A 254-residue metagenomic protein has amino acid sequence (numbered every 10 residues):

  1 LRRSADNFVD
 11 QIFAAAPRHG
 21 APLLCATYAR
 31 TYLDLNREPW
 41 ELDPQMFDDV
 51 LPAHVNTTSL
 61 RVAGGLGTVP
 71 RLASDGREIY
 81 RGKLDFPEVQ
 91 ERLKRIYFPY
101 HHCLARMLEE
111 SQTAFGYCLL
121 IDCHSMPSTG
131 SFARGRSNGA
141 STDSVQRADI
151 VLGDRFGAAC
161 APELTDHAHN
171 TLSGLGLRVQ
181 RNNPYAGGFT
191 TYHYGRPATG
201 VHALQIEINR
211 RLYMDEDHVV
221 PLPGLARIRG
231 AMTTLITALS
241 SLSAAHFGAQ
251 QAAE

Functional and structural regions predicted by a protein language model:
L1-L120, S125-H202, I208-L212, H218-E254: N-terminal catalytic or cofactor-binding beta/alpha core of small enzyme domains
